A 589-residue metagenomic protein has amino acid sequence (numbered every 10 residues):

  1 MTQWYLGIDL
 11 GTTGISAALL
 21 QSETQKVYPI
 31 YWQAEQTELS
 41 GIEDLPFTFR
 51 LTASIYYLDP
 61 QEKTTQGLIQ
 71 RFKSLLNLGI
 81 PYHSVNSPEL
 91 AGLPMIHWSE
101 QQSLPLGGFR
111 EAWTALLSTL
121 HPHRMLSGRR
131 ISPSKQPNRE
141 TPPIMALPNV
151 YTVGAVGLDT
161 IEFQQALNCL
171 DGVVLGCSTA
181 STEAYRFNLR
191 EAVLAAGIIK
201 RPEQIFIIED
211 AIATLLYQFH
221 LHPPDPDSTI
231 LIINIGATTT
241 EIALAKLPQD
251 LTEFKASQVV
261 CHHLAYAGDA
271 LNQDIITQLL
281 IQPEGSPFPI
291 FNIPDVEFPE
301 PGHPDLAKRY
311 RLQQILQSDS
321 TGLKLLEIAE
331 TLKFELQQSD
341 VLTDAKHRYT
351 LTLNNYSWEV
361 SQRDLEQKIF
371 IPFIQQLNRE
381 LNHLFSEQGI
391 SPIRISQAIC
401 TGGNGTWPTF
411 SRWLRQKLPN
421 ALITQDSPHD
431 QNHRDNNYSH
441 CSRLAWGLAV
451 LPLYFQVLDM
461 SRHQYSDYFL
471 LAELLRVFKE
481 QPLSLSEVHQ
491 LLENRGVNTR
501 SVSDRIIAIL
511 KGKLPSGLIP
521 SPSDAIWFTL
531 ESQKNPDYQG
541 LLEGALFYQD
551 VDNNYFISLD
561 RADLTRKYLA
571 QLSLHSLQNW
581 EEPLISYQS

Functional and structural regions predicted by a protein language model:
M1-T2, R201-I233, R443-L451, V457: Conserved phosphate-binding catalytic cores of ATP/NTP-utilizing and phosphoryl-transfer enzymes
T2-V27, H220-F254, L448: Gly/Thr-rich phosphate-binding beta-strand-loop-beta motif of the actin/hexokinase/Hsp70
E23-G172, C177, E183, D274-I275 (+2 more regions): Phosphate-binding loop and its immediate beta->loop->alpha context in nucleotide/phosphate-handling enzymes
G67, A245-N355, S461-L546: Phosphate-binding glycine-rich/basic clefts of nucleotide- and phosphate-handling proteins, predominantly
Q164-L216: Glycine-rich phosphate-binding loop and adjoining helix at the ATP-binding site of ATP-dependent phosphoryl-transfer
V173-N188, P392-L414: Glycine-rich phosphate-binding loops at beta-strand->alpha-helix junctions
I198-E209, R415-G447: Conserved phosphate-binding/catalytic loops in two-lobed NTP-binding clefts
Q464-L474, E531-S589: Phospho-regulated, low-complexity intrinsically disordered regions of nuclear gene-regulatory and chromatin-associated
